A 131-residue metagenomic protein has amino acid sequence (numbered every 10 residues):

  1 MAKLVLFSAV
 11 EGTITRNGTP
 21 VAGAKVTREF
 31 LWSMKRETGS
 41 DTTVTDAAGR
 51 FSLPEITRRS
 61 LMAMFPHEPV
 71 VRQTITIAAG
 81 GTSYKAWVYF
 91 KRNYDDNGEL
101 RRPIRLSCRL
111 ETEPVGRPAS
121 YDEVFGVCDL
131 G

Functional and structural regions predicted by a protein language model:
A2-L4, K35, A63-G131: Feature of secretome-associated and extracellular-like proteins
S8-V10: Structural beta-strand segments of beta-rich domains
T13-V21: Structural motif
R16, R28-W32, A79: Residue-level signal for short segments within beta-strands and strand-turn junctions of well-structured beta-sheet
A22-G23, R28-E29, R58-S60: A short acidic/small-residue loop/turn micro-motif
K25-T42: Short amphipathic beta-strand segments in non-cytosolic proteins
G39-R59: Glycine-centered loop-to-beta-strand initiation motif
